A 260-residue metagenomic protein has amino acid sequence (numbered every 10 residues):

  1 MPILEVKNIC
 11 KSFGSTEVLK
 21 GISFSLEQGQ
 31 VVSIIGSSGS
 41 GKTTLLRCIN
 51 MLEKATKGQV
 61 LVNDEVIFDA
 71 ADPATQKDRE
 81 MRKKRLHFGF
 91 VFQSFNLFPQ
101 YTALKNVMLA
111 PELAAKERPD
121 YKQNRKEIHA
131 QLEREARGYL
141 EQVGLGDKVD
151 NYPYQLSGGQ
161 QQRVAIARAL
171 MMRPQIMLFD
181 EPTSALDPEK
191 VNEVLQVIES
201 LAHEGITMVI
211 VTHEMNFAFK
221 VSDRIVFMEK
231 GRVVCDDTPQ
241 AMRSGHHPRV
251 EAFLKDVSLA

Functional and structural regions predicted by a protein language model:
Y152-L156, Q160: Conserved ABC ATPase signature
M171-Q175: A short, proline-enriched helix->beta-strand linker immediately N-terminal to the Walker B motif in ABC-type P-loop
M177-D180: Catalytic Walker B motif of ABC-type/P-loop ATPase nucleotide-binding domains
P188-K190: Helix N-cap at the start of a conserved alpha-helix in ABC-type nucleotide-binding domains
T212-H213: H-loop/switch region of ABC-family ATPase nucleotide-binding domains
A218-K220: A short, surface-exposed alpha-helical micro-motif characterized by mixed small hydrophobic and charged/polar residues
